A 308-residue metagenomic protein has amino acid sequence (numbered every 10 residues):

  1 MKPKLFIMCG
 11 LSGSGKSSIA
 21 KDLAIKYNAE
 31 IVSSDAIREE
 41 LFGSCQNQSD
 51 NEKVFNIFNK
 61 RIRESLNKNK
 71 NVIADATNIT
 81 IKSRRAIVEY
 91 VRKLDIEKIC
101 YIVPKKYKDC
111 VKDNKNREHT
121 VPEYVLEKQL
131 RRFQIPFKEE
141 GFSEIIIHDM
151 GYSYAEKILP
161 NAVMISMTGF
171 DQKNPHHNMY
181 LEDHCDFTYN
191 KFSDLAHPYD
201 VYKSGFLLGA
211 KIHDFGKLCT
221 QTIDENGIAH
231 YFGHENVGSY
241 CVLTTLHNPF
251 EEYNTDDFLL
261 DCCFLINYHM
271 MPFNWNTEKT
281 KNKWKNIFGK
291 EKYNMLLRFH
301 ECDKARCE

Functional and structural regions predicted by a protein language model:
K2-F6, K68-K70: Pre-Walker A (Motif I) flank of P-loop NTPase domains
L5-C9, S14, D22, E30 (+1 more regions): Conserved GTP-binding G-domain of TRAFAC-class P-loop NTPases and closely related GTPase folds
S18-K70, V111: Conserved substrate/cofactor phosphate-moiety recognition/catalytic segment in nucleotide-dependent phosphotransferases
V54, T80, Q172-F187, N226-Y240: Active-site metal-coordination segments of metallo-dependent hydrolases
A74-I87: Acidic, metal-coordinating catalytic cores used for nucleic-acid/nucleotide bond scission and strand-transfer chemistry
L94-D113: Conserved phosphate-donor/acceptor-positioning beta-strand/loop module used by diverse small-molecule
D149-I223: Acidic/His-rich, divalent-metal-binding segments that scaffold phosphate/diphosphate chemistry
S193-C307: Divalent metal-dependent catalytic cores for phosphoryl transfer on phosphate-bearing substrates
